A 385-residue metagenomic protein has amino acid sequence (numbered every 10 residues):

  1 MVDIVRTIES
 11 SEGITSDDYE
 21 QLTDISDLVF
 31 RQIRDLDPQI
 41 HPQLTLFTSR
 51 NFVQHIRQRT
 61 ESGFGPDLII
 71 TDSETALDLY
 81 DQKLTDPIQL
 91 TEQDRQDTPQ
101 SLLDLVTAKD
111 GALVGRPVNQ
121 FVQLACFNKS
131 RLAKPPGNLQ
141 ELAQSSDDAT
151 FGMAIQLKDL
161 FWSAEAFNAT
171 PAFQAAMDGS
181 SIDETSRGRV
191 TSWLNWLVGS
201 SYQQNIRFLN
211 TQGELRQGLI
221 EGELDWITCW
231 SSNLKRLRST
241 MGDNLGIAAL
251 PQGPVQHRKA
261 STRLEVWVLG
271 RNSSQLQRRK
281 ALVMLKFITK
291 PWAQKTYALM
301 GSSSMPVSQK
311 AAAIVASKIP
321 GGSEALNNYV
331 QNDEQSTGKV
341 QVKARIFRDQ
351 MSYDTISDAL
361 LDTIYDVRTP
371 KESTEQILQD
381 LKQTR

Functional and structural regions predicted by a protein language model:
M1-T75, E372, Q376-R385: Conserved N-terminal structural module of periplasmic/extracytoplasmic solute-binding proteins
E9, E324-R385: C-terminal capping/gating helix-and-loop segments adjacent to ligand/active sites or protein-protein/ligand interfaces
Q32, E265-Q350: Mature extracytoplasmic/periplasmic domains
T71-L124, K134, A248: Hinge/lid segment of periplasmic solute-binding proteins
A76-D78, I220, T228-N244: A ligand-binding cleft/hinge motif common to bilobed small-molecule-binding domains
V114-V118, Q123, Q140-T191, L224: Extracytoplasmic/periplasmic solute-binding protein
G179-Q212, L250: Glycine-centered hinge/linker elements that transmit conformational signals in sensory and ligand-binding systems
W196, N244-L269: Periplasmic-binding protein-like
